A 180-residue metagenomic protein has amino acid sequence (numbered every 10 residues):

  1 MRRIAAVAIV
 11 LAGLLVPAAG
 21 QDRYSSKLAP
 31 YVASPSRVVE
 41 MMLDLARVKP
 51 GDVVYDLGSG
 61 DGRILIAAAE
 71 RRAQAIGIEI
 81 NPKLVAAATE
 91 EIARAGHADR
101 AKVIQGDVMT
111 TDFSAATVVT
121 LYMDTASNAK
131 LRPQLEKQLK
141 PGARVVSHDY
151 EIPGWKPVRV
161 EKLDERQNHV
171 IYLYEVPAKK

Functional and structural regions predicted by a protein language model:
A6-L15: Bacterial N-terminal signal peptides
A18-K49: Class I SAM-dependent transferase core
G51-G60: Conserved class I S-adenosyl-L-methionine
D61-A73: Conserved SAM-binding loop of SAM-dependent methyltransferases across substrates and taxa, primarily the Class I
Q74-E79: Conserved SAM-binding motif I beta-strand of class I
N81-A115: S-adenosyl-L-methionine
F113-K130: A short SAM/SAH-binding and catalytic strip from SAM-dependent methyltransferases
A126-K180: C-terminal substrate-binding/active-site "lid" region of AdoMet-derived donor-dependent transferases
